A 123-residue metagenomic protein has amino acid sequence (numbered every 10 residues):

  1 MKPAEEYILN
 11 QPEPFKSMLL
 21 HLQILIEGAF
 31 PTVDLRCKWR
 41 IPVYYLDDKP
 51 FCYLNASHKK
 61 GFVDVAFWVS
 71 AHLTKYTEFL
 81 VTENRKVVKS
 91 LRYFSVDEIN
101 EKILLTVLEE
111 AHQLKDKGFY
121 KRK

Functional and structural regions predicted by a protein language model:
M1-K123: Charge-dense, helix-prone N-terminal extensions
